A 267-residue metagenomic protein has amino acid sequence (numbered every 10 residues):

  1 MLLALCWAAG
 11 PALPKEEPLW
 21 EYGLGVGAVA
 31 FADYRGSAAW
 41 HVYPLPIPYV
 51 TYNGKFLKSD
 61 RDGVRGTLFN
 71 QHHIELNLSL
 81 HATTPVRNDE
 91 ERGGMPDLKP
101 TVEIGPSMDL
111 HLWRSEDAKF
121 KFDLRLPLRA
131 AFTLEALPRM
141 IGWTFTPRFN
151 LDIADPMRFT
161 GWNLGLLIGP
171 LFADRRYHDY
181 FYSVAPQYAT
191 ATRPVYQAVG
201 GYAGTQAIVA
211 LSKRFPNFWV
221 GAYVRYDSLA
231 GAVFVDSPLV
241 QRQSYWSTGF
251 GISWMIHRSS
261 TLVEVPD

Functional and structural regions predicted by a protein language model:
W7-A9: N-terminal signal peptide c-region/cleavage motif recognized by signal peptidases
L13-W20, R35-G36, K55-I74, W113-F122 (+4 more regions): Short loop/turn motifs that connect adjacent beta-strands in outer-membrane beta-barrel proteins
W20, W40-P46, H72-I74, L98-I104 (+5 more regions): Residues that define the transmembrane beta-barrel architecture of outer-membrane proteins
G25-L110, R114, S183-V184, Y188-Q197 (+1 more regions): Transmembrane beta-barrel domains of Gram-negative outer membranes and organellar outer membranes
V26-A30, P46-Y52, G63-L68, I104-L110 (+6 more regions): Residues on the lipid-exposed face of transmembrane beta-strands in outer-membrane beta-barrel proteins
V29-R35, T83-D89, H111-S115, R129-A136 (+4 more regions): Sequence/structural signature of outer-membrane beta-barrel proteins
L45-T51, F215, Q243-D267: Outer-membrane beta-barrel "beta-signal"
L110, A136-W219, D227-F234, L239: Outer-membrane beta-barrel transmembrane domain signature
